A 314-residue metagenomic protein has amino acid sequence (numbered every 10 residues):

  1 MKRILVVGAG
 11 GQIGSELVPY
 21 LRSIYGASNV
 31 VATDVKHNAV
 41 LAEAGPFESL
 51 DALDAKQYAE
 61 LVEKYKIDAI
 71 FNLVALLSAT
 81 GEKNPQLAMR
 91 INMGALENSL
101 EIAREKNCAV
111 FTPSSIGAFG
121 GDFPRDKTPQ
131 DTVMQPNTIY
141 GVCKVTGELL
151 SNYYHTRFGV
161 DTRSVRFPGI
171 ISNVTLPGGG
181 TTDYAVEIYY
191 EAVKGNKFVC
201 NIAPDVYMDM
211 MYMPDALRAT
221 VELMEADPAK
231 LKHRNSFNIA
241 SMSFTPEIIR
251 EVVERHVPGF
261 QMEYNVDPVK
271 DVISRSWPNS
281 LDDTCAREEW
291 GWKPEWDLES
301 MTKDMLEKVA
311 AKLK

Functional and structural regions predicted by a protein language model:
I4-S23: N-terminal Rossmann NAD(P)H-binding glycine-rich loop of SDR-like oxidoreductase domains
V7, T33, I70-V74, V110-I116 (+1 more regions): SDR active-site strand-loop-helix element
A42-D54: Rossmann-fold cofactor-recognition segment
A52-I91: NAD(P)H-binding glycine-rich loop region in Rossmannoid oxidoreductase-like domains and their noncatalytic homologs
N72, E97-I139: Conserved Rossmann-fold NAD(P)-dependent oxidoreductase catalytic core, especially the SDR/UDP-sugar
M89-L96, C143-K144: Short alpha-helix in the Rossmann-fold core of NAD(P)-dependent oxidoreductases
N152-Y207, M213-R218: NAD(P)-dependent short-chain dehydrogenase/reductase
N201-A203, D209-K314: C-terminal substrate-binding subdomain of Rossmann-fold SDR/epimerase-dehydratase oxidoreductases
